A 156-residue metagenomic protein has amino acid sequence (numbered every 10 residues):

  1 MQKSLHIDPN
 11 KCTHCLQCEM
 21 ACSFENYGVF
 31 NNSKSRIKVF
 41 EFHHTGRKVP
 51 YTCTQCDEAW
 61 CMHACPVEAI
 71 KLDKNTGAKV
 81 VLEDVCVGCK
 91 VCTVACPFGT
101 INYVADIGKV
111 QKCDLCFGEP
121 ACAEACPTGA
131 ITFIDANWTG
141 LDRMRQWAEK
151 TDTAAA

Functional and structural regions predicted by a protein language model:
M1-I7: N-terminal beta-strand motif that seeds the catalytic metal site of vicinal oxygen chelate
Q2, N31-V67, L72, E83-A156: Flanking helices and flexible, charged tails adjoining ferredoxin-like Fe-S electron-transfer domains in multi-subunit
N10-F30, S35-F42: A positional/architectural concept
